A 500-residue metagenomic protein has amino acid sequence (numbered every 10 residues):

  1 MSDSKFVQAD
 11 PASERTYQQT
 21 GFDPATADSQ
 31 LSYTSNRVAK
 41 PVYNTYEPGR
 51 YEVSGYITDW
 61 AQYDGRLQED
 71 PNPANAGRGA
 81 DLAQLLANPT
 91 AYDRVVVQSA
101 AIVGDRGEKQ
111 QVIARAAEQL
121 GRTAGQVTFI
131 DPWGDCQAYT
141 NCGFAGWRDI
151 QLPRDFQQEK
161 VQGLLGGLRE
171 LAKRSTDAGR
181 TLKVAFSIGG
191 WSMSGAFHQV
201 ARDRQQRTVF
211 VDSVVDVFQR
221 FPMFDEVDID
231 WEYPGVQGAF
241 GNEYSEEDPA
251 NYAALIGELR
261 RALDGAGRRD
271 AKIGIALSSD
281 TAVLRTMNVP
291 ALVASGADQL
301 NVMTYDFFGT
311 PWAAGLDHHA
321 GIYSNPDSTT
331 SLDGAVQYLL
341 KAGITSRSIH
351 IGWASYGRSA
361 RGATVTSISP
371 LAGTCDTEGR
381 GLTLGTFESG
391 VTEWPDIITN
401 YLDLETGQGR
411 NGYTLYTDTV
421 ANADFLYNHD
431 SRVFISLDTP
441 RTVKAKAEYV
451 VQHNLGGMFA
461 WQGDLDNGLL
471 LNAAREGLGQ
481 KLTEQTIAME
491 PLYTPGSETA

Functional and structural regions predicted by a protein language model:
S2-F218, A473, Q485: Glycan-recognition patch characteristic of GH18 chitinases/ENGases and related GlcNAc/peptidoglycan-binding proteins
D10, R15, T20-G49, R106-L152 (+2 more regions): Glycan-binding loop/region signatures in secreted carbohydrate-active enzymes
G49-Y51, A91-D93, R180-V184, M223-D225 (+4 more regions): Short, well-ordered coil/turn segments that N-cap beta-strands
I57-D59, S99, F186-G190, W231-Y233 (+4 more regions): A cross-domain feature marking catalytic cores of carbohydrate-active enzymes and several ubiquitous metabolic/repair
D64-L67, P71-P73, K109-I130, P234-W394: Substrate-binding surface in catalytic domains of secreted glycosidases
V95, F186, I229, L259 (+4 more regions): Conserved, mostly hydrophobic/aromatic
V161, L165-A172, V211-V215, P249-R260 (+4 more regions): Generic structural signal for well-ordered alpha-helices, preferentially at hydrophobic/aromatic core positions
A185-W191, R204, M223-V236: Mobile, glycine-rich extracellular loop/lid and propeptide segments that shape or gate substrate/ligand access
